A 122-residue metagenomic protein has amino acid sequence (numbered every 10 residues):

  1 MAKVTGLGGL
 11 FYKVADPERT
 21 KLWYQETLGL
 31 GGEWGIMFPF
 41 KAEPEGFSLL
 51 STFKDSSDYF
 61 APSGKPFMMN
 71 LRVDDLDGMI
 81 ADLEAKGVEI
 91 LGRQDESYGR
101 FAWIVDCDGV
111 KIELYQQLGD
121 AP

Functional and structural regions predicted by a protein language model:
M1-Y12, I80-P122: Vicinal oxygen chelate
A2-T5, F11-S51, A85: Core segments of cupin and vicinal oxygen chelate
G9, D58, K65-M68, Y98: Generic anion/oxyanion-binding catalytic loop in active/binding sites
E18-R19, D77-G78, G99: Short alpha-helical
L28-G31, L71-R72, G92-Q94: Short linear motifs in intrinsically disordered
L28-K65, I104-C107, K111-G119: Conserved short beta-strand elements that form part of the metal-binding/catalytic scaffold of enzyme active sites
P62-L83: Mid-chain, well-packed structural core segment of small domains
